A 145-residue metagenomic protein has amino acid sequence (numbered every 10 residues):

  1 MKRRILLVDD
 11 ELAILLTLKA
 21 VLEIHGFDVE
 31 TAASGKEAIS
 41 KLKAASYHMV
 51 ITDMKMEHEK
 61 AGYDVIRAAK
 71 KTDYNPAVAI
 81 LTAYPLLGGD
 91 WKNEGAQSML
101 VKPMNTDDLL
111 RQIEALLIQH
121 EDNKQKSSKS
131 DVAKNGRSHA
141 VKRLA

Functional and structural regions predicted by a protein language model:
L12-E30: Two-component/phosphorelay signaling modules centered on CheY-like receiver
T31-M49: Acidic, metal-coordinating helix/loop segments flanking the phosphotransfer/catalytic sites of two-component signaling
S40, A61-N75: Short amphipathic alpha-helix used as the core "switch/output" element in two-component signaling
D53-M54: Active-site residues of response regulator receiver
D64, K71, A83-V101, D107 (+1 more regions): Alpha4 helix (beta4-alpha4-beta5 surface) of REC/receiver domains from two-component response regulators
A79-L81: Hydrophobic/aromatic residues positioned on beta-strands within the core alpha/beta folds
L109-D122: Receiver (REC) domain switch/output surface
H120-A145: CheY-like receiver
